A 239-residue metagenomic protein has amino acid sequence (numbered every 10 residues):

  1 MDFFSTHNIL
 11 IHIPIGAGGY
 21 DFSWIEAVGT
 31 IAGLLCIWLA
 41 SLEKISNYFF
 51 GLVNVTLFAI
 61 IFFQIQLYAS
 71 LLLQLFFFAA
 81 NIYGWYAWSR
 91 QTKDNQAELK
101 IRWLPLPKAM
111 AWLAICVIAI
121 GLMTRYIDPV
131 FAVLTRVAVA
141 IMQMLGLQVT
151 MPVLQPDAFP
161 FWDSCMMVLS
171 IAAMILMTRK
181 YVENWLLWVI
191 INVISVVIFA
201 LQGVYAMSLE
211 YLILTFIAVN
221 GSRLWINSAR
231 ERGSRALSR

Functional and structural regions predicted by a protein language model:
D2-E43, W88-R239: Polytopic alpha-helical membrane-helix bundles and their juxtamembrane interface segments in multi-pass membrane
V28, A32, F50, I65 (+2 more regions): Short glycine-rich loop/turn motifs that provide flexible caps or phosphate-binding loops at active sites
L34-F63: Long, highly hydrophobic alpha-helical transmembrane signal-anchor segments
F49-V53, A69-F76, L186-I190, S208-E210: Hydrophobic alpha-helical membrane segments of integral membrane proteins
L52-R102: Hydrophobic/aromatic-rich structural module bridging two neighboring secondary-structure elements via a short loop
